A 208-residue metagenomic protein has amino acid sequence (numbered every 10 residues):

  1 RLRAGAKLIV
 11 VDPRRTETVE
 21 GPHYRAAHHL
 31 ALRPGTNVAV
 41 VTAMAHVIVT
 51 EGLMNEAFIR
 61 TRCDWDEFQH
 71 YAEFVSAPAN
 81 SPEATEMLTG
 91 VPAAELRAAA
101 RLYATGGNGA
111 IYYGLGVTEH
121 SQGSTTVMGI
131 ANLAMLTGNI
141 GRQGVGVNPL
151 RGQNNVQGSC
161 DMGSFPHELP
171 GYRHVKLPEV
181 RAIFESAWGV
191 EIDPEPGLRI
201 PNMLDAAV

Functional and structural regions predicted by a protein language model:
R1-N154, R181-V208: Cofactor-pocket helix-loop regions in the catalytic cores of large enzyme subunits
H29, T61, N155, S159-P178: Surface-exposed loop and adjacent secondary-structure segments within mature catalytic domains
